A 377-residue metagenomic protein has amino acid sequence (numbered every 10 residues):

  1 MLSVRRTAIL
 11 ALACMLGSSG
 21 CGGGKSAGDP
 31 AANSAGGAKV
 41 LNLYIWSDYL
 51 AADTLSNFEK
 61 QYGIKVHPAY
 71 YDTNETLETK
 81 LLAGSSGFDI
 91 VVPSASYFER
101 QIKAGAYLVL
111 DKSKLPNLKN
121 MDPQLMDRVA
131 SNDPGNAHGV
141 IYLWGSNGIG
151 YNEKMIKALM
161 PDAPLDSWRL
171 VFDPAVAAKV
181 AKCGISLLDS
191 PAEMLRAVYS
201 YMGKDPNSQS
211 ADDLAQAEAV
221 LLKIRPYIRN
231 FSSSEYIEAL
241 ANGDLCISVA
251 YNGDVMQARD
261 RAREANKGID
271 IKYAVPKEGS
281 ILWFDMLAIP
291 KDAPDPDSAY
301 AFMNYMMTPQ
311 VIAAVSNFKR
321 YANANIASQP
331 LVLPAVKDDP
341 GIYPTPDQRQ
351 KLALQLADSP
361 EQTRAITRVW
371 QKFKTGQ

Functional and structural regions predicted by a protein language model:
M1-L41: Short, low-complexity disordered leader/linker segments with a strong preference for bacterial N-terminal type II
D29-A104: Early extracytoplasmic/lumenal segment of secretory-pathway proteins
G87, V92-Y227, S232-A241: Extracytoplasmic ligand-binding site segments that recognize negatively charged/polar headgroups
Y97-R100, I247-G268: A ligand-binding cleft/hinge motif common to bilobed small-molecule-binding domains
L108-K119, R169, A265-I281, P290-A293: Short beta-strand->loop
L214-K223, R229, K267-A288: Periplasmic-binding protein-like
D285, P290-K351: Mature extracytoplasmic/periplasmic domains
P346-Q377: Conserved C-terminal helix/tail region of periplasmic/extracytoplasmic solute-binding proteins
